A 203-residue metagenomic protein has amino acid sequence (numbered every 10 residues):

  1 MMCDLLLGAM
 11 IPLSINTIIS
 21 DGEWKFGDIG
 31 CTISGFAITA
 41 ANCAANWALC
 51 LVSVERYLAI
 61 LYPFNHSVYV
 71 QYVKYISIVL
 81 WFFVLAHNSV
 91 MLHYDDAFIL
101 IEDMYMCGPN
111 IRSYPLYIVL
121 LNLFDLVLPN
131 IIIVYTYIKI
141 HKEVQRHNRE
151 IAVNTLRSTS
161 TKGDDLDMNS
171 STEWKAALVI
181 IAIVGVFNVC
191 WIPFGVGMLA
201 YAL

Functional and structural regions predicted by a protein language model:
M1, N42, K74, I78 (+1 more regions): Internal alpha-helical transmembrane segments of multi-pass membrane proteins, especially GPCRs
M1-G30, F36-A37, C43-L61, V79 (+1 more regions): Structural signature of the GPCR N-terminal helical module
L5, A9-P12, A86-S89, H93 (+2 more regions): Hydrophobic alpha-helical segments of membrane proteins
I18-G35, T39-A40, Y62, V68 (+2 more regions): Loop architecture of class A 7-transmembrane GPCRs
V54-Y75, Q145, D167-A176: Helix-loop boundary elements of multi-pass alpha-helical membrane proteins
K142-F194: Intracellular effector-coupling site of seven-transmembrane GPCRs, centered on the ICL3-to-TM6 transition
